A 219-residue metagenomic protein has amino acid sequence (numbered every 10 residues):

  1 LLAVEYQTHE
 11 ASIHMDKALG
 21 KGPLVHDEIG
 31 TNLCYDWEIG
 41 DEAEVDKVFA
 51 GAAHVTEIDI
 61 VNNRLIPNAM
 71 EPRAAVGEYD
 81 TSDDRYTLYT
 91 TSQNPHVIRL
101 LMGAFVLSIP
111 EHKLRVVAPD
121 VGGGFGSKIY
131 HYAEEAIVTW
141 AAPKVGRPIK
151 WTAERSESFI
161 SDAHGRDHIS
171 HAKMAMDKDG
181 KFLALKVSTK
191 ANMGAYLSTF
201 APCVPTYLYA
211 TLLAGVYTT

Functional and structural regions predicted by a protein language model:
L1-T219: Structural alpha/beta core scaffold segments of enzyme domains
